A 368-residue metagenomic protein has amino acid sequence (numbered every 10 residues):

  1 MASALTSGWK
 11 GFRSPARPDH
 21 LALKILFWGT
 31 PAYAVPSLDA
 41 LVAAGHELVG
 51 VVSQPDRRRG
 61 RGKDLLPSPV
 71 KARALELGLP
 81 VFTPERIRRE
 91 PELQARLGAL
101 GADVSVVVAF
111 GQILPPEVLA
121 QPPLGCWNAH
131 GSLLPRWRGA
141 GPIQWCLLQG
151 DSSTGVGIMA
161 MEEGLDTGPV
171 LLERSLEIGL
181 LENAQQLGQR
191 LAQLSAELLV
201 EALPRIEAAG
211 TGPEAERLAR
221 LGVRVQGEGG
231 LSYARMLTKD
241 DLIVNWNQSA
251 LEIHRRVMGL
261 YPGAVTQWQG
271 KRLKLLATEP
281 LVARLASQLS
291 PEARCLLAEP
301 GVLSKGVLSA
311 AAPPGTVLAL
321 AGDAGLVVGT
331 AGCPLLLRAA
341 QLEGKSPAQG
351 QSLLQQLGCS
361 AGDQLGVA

Functional and structural regions predicted by a protein language model:
A2-P262, L342-G344, C359, D363-A368: One-carbon transfer enzymes
V223-A368: Internal anion-binding site segments
